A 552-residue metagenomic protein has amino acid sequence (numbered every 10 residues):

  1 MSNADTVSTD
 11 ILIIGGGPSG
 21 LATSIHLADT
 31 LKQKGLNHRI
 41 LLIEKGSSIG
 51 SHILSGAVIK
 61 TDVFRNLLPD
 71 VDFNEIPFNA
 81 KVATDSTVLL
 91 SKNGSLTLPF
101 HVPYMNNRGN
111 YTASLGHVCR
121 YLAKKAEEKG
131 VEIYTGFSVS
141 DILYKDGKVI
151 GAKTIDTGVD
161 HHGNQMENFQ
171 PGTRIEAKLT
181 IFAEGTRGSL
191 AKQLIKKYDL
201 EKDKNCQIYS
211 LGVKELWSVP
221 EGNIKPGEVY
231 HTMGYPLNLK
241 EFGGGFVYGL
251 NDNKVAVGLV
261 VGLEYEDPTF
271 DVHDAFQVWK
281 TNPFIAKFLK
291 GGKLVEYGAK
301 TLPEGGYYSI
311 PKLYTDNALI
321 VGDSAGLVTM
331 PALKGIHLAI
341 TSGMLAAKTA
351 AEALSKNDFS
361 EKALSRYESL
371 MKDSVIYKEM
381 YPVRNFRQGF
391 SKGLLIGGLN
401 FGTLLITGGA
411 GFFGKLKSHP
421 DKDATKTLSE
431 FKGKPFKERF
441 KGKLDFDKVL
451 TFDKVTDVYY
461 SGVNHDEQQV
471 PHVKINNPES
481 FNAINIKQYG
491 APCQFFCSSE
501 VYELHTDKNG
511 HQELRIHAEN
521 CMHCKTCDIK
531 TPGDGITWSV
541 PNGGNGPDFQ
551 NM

Functional and structural regions predicted by a protein language model:
D10-L41: N-terminal Rossmann-like FAD-binding beta1-loop-alpha1 element of flavoenzymes
K45-K92: N-terminal FAD cofactor-binding segment of flavoenzymes
K125-I285, L345: Predominantly flavin-linked oxidoreductase catalytic cores and closely associated redox partners
H231, K287-Y308: Flavin (FAD/FMN) cofactor-binding core of flavoprotein oxidoreductases
K300-G326, M330, D457-Q468, F481-F496 (+1 more regions): FAD-binding beta-loop-beta segment adjacent to the flavin cofactor pocket
G326-A332, K348-L394, R515-H517, P547: Active-site-proximal substrate-binding core of FAD-dependent oxidoreductases
F390-V449: C-terminal auxiliary extensions adjacent to catalytic cores
K487-E519, K525-Q550: Iron-sulfur cluster-binding cysteine motifs and their immediate structural context in ferredoxin-like electron-transfer
